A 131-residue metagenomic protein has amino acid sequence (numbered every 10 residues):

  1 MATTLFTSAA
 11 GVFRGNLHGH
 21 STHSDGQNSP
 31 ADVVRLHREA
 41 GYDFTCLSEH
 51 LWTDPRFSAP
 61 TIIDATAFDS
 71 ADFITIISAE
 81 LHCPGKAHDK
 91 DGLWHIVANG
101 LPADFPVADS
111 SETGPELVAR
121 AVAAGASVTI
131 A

Functional and structural regions predicted by a protein language model:
A2-A131: A metal-dependent hydrolase metal-coordination microenvironment
